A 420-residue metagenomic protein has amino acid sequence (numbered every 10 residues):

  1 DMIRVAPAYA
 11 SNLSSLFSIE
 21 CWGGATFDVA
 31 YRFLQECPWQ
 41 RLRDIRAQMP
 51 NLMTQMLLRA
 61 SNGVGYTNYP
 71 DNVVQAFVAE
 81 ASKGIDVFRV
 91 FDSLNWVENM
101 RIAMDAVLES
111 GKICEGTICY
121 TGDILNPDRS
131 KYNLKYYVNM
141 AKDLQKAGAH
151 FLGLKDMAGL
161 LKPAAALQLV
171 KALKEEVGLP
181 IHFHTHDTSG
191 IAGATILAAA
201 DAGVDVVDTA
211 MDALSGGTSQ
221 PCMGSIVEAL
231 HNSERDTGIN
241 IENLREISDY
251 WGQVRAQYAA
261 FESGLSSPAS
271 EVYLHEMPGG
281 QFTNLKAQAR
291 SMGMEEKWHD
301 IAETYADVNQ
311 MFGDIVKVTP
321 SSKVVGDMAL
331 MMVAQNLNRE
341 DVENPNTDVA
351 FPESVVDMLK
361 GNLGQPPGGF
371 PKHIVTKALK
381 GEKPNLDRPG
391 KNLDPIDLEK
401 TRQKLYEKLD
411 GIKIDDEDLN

Functional and structural regions predicted by a protein language model:
A10-S11, A81, Q145, A200: Non-catalytic positions within long, well-ordered alpha-helices that form the structural scaffold/packing of enzyme
A10-V29, L265-V272, E276-N420: Terminal or standalone catalytic/regulatory effector modules within metabolic enzymes and repeat proteins
L16-Q145, G159-P163: Active-site beta->alpha loop and helix N-cap motifs at the rims of alpha/beta catalytic domains
N72, Y132-M140, S189-V204: Catalytic cores of alpha/beta
G84, R89-S93, D156, A202-S219: Glycine-rich phosphate-binding active-site loops on the catalytic face of alpha/beta enzymes
V90, L144, L152, G203 (+2 more regions): Conserved, mostly hydrophobic/aromatic
A194, S219, V227-L230, T237-M294 (+1 more regions): Core active-site phosphate/anionic-ligand binding loop and the adjoining beta-turn-alpha structural block in enzyme
